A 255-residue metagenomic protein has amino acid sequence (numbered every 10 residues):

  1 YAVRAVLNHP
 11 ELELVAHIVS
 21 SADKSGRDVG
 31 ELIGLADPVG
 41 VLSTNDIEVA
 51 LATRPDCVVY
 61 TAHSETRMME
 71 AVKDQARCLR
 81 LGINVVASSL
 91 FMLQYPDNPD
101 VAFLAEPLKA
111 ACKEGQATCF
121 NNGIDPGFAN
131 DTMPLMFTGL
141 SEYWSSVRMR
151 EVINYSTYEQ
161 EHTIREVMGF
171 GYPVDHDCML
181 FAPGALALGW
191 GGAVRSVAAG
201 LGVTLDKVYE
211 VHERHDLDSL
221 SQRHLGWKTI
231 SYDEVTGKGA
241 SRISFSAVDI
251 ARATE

Functional and structural regions predicted by a protein language model:
Y1-G34: N-terminal Rossmann-like dinucleotide-binding module
L14, V85, T118-C119: Hydrophobic beta-strand scaffold residues
S20, H63-S64, I83, S89-L93 (+2 more regions): Short, ordered loop/turn segments at secondary-structure junctions
S21-T53: Conserved N-terminal Rossmann-fold NAD(P) cofactor-binding segment
E48-K73, V86: Rossmann-like NAD(P)-binding element
M69-L81, S88-A117: Rossmann-fold NAD(P)-binding glycine/threonine-rich loop
G127-L140: Alpha-helical support elements that line or immediately flank enzyme active sites and cofactor-binding pockets
T138-E255: Active-site-lining helix/loop region of Rossmann-like oxidoreductase modules
